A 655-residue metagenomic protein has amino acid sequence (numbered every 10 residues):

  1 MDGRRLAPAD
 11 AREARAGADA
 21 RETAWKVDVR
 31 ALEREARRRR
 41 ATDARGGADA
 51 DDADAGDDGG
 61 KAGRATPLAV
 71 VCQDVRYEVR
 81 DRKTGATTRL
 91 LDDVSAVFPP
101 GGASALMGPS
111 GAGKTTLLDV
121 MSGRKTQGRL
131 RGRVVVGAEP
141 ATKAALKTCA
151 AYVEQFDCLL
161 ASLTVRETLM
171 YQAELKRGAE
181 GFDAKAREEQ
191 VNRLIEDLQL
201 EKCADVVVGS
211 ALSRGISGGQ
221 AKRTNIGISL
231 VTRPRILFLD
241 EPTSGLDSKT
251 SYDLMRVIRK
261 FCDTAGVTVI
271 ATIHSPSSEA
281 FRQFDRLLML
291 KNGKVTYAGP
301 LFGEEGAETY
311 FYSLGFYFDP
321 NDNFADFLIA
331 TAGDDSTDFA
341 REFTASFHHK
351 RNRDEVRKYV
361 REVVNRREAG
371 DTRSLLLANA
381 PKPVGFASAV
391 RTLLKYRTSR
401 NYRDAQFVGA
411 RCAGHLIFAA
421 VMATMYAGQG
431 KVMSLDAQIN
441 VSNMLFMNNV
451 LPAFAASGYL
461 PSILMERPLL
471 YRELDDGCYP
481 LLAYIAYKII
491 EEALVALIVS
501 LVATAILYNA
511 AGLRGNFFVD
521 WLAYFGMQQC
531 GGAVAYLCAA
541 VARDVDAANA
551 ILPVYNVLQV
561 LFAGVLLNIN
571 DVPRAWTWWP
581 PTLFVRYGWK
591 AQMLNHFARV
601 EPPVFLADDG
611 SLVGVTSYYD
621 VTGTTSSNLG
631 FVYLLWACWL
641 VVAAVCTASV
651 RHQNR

Functional and structural regions predicted by a protein language model:
M1-S95, P100, P109, R129-A138 (+8 more regions): Topological signature of polytopic alpha-helical transporters
A112, T142-A144, F156-E167, G181: Conserved catalytic motifs of ABC-family nucleotide-binding domains
M121-R124: Helix-to-loop junction immediately C-terminal to a conserved catalytic motif
S229-L230: ABC ATPase C-loop
R233: Conserved catalytic motifs of ABC-family nucleotide-binding domains
L237-E241: Catalytic Walker B motif of ABC-type/P-loop ATPase nucleotide-binding domains
M255-V257, V267-F281, R286-M289, L481-A563 (+3 more regions): Alpha-helical transmembrane segments and their short interhelical loops
Q438-L507: Hydrophobic alpha-helical transmembrane segments of multi-pass membrane transport proteins
